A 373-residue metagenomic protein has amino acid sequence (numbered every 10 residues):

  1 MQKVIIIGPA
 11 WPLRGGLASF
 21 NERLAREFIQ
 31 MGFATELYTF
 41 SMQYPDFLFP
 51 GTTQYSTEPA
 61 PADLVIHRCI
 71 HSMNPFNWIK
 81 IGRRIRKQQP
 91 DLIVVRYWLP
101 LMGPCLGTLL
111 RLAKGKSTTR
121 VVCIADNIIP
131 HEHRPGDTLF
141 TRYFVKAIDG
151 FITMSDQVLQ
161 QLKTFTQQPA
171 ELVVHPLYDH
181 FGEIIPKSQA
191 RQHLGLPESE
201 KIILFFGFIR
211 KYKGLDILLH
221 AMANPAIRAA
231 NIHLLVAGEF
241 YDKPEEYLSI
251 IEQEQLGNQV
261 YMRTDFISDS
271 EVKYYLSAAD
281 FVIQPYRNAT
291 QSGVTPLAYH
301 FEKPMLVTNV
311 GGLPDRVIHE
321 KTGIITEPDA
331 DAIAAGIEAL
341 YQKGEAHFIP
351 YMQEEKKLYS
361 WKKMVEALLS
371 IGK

Functional and structural regions predicted by a protein language model:
G8-R14, R26-K87, V158, K163 (+1 more regions): N-terminal strand-loop element at the rim of the active site of nucleotide-sugar-dependent glycosyltransferases
K146-I185, L369: Donor nucleotide-sugar binding/catalytic pocket of nucleotide-sugar-dependent glycosyltransferases
G182-L196: A short helix/loop element that forms part of the nucleotide-sugar donor recognition site in Leloir-type
P197-K213, L219-M222, L234-L235: Conserved donor-binding/catalytic core segment of Leloir-type glycosyltransferases
E245-K273: Nucleotide-activated donor-binding/catalytic signature segment of Leloir-type glycosyltransferases, i.e., the conserved
Y274-T290, K303: Acidic donor-binding loop of glycosyltransferase active sites
Q284, A298-Y299, P304-V307, V317: Short hydrophobic beta-strand element within catalytic cores of glycosyltransferases and related nucleotide-activated
H319-E320, I324-D331, I337-E345: Conserved acidic donor-binding segment of nucleotide-sugar-dependent glycosyltransferases
